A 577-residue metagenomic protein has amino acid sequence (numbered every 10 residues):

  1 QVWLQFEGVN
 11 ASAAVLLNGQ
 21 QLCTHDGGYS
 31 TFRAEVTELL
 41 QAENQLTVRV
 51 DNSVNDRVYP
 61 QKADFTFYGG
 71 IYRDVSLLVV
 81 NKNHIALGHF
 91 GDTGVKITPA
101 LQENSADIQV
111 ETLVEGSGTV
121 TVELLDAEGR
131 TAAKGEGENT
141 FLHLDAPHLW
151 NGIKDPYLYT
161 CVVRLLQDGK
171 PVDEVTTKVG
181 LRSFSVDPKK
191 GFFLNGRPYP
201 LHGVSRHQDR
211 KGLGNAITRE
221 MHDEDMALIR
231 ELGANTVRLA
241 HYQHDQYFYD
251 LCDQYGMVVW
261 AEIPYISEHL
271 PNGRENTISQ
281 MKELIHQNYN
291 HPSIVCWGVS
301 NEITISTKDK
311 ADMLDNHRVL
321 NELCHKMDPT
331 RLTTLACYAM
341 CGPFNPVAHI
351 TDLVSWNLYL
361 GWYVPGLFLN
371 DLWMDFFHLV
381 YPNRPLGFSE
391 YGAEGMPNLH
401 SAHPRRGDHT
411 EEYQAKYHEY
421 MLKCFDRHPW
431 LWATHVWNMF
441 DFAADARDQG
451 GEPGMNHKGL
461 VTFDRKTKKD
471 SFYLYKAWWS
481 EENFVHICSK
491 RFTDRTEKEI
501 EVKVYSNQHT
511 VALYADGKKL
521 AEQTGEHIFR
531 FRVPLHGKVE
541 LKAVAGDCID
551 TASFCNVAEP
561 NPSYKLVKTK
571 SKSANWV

Functional and structural regions predicted by a protein language model:
Q1-F6, N10-L17, C23, R57 (+7 more regions): Active-site-adjacent substrate/metal-binding segments within catalytic domains of carbohydrate-active enzymes
Q1-G88, E115-S117, Q246, M257-W260 (+4 more regions): Accessory beta-strand-rich segments of carbohydrate-active enzymes
V2, N104-V110, K498-V502: Structural beta-strand segments of beta-rich domains
A11-A13, V54-D56, Q208, H244-Y247 (+8 more regions): Flexible loop/turn segments at secondary-structure boundaries
L16, L125, R164-L166, F193 (+2 more regions): Core beta-strand residues in small-molecule sensory/regulatory alpha/beta domains
Q41-E43, E111-P188: Extended acidic/polar, glycine-enriched regions that form or flank non-catalytic beta-rich accessory modules
F67-G70, L77, N83, S293-W297 (+5 more regions): Substrate-binding clefts and catalytic carboxylate motifs of secreted carbohydrate-active enzymes
I97-A106, F492-K498: Short, solvent-exposed loop/linker segments at the N-terminal edge of repeated beta-sheet extracellular domains
